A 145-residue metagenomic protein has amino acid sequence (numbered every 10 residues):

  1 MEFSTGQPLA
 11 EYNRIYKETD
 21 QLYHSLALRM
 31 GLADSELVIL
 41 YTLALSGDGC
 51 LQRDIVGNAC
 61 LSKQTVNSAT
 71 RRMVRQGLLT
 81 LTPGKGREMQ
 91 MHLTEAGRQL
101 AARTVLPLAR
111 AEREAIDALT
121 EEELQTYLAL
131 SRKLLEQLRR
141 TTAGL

Functional and structural regions predicted by a protein language model:
M1, E122-L145: C-terminal regulatory/oligomerization modules of transcriptional regulators
M1-M30, L78: N-terminal leader segment of winged-helix/HTH proteins
L9, N13, K17, C60 (+3 more regions): Short amphipathic alpha-helical segments with heptad-repeat character
N13, Y41, G57, A102 (+3 more regions): A cross-family signal for key residues in well-ordered alpha-helices that form functional helical elements
Q21-T65: N-terminal helix-turn-helix DNA-binding core of bacterial DNA-binding proteins
L22-M30, P107-L119, K133, Q137-T141: Generic non-transmembrane alpha-helical segments
R71-R132: Charged, amphipathic alpha-helical coiled-coil/dimerization segments
